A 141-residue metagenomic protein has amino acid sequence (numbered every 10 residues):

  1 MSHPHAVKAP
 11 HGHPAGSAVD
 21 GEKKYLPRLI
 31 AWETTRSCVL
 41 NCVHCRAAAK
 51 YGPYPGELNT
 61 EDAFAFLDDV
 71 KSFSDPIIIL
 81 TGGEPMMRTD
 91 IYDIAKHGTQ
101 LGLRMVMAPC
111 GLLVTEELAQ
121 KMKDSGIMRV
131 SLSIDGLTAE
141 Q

Functional and structural regions predicted by a protein language model:
S2-R129: Conserved alpha-helical substructure of the radical SAM core
L40, A139-E140: Glycine-centered loop/turn positions within well-structured domains that cap or flank conserved ligand/cofactor-binding
Y92, T138-A139: Alpha-helix N-cap/helix-start and coil->helix boundary motif
C110-G111, I134-L137: Histidine-centered beta-alpha loop that forms part of the nucleotide-sugar donor binding/catalytic region in diverse
E117, E140-Q141: Short, charged, surface-exposed secondary-structure boundary motifs
